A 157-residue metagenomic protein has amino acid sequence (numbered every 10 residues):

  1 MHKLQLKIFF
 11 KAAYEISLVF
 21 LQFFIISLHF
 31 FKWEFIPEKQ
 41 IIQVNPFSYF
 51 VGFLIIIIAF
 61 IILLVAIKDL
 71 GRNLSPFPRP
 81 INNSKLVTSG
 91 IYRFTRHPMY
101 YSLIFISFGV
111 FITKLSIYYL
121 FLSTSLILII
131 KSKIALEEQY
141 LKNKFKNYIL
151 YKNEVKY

Functional and structural regions predicted by a protein language model:
M1-T88, F105-Y157: Membrane-anchoring alpha-helices and their flanking helix-loop junctions
R93-S102: Histidine-centered phosphotransfer motif of kinases
